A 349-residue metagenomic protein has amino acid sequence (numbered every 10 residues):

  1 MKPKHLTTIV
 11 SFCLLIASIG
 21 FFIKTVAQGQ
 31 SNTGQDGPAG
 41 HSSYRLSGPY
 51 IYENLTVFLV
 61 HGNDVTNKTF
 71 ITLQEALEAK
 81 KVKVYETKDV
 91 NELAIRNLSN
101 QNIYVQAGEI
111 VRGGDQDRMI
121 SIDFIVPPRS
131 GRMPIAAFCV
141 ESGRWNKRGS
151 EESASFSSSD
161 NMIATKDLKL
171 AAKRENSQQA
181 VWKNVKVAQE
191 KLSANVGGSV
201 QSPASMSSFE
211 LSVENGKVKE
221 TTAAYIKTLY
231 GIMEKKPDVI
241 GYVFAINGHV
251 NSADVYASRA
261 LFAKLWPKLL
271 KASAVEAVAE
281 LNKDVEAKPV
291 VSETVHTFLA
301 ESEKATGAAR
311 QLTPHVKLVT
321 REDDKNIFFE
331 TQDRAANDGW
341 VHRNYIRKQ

Functional and structural regions predicted by a protein language model:
M1-Q30: Bacterial Sec-dependent N-terminal signal peptides
F22, V26-I103, G108-Q349: Intrinsically disordered, low-complexity segments enriched in small/polar residues
